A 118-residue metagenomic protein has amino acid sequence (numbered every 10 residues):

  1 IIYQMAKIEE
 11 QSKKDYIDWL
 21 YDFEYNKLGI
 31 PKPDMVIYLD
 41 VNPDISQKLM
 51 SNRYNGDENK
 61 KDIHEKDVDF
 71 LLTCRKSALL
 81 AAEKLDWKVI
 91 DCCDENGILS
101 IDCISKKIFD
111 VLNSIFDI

Functional and structural regions predicted by a protein language model:
I1-K76: A glycine- and Lys/Arg-enriched "phosphate-lid" helix/loop adjacent to the NTP-binding pocket of small-molecule kinases
D44-I118: NTP-dependent small-molecule kinase module
